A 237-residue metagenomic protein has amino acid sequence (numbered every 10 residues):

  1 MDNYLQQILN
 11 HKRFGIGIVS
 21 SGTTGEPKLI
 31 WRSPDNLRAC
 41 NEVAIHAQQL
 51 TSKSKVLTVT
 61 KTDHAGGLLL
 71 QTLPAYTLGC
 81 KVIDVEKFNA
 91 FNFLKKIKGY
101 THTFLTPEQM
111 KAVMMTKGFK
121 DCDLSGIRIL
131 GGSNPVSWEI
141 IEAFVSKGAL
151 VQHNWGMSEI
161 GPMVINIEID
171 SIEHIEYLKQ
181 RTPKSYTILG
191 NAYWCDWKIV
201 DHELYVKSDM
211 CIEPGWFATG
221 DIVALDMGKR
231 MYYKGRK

Functional and structural regions predicted by a protein language model:
M1-Q6, K28-W31, C80-F88: Short beta-strand->loop structural element characteristic of the AMP-binding/adenylate-forming
D2-V19, Q49-K55: Conserved pre-ATP/AMP-binding loop-to-beta segment of ANL
G15-E42: Conserved AMP-binding A3 loop
T23, S133, G156, D221 (+1 more regions): Active-site glycine-centered loops adjacent to acidic/histidine catalytic or metal-binding residues that shape
A39-K55, D63-H102: Conserved AMP-binding/adenylation subdomain of ANL enzymes
H102-L105, M114-T182: Gly/Ser/Thr-rich phosphate-binding loop
K184-N191: Short Gly/Pro-enriched turn/cap motifs at secondary-structure boundaries
T187, K198-I199, E203-K237: Conserved ATP-binding/catalytic segment of the ANL
